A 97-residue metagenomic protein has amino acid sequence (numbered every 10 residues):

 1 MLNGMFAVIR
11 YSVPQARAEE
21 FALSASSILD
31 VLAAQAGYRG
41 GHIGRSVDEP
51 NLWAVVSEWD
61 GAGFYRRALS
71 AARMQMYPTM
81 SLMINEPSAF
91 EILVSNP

Functional and structural regions predicted by a protein language model:
M1-F6, H42-N51, Y77-P97: Glycine-rich beta-strand-turn "strand-cap" elements at beta-sheet edges
N3-M5, E19-E20, A36-G37: Short, flexible segments with low predicted structural confidence
M5-S12, G41-L69: Short, well-ordered beta-strand segments in beta-rich or mixed alpha/beta enzyme and ligand-binding folds
S12-S24: Short, surface-exposed ligand-recognition loops at beta-strand->loop->(often short) alpha-helix junctions that present
P14-A16, A62, S95-P97: Generic structural motif
S27-G40, E58-E91: An amphipathic, aromatic/His-enriched active-site/gating alpha helix that lines ligand/cofactor pockets
